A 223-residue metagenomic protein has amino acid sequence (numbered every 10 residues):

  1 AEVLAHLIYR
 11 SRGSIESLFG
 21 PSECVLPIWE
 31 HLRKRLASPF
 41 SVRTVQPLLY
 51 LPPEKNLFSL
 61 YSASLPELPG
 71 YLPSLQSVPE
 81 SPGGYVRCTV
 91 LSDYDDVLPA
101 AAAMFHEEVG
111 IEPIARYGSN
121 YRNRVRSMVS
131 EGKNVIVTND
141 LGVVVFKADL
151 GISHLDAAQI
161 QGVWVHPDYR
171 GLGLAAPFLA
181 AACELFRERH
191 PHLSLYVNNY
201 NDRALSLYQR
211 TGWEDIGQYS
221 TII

Functional and structural regions predicted by a protein language model:
A1-L7, Q161-P167, G171-R187, L205-R210: Conserved acetyl-CoA-binding loop-helix of GNAT-fold acetyltransferases
A1-S81, I222: Acyl-donor-binding surface of acyltransferase catalytic domains
R12-S22, A157, F186-V197: Conserved GNAT acetyl-CoA-binding A-motif
F19-V25, P167, L195-Q209, T221-I223: Conserved beta-strand-loop-alpha-helix junction that forms the acyl-donor binding cleft
L32-F40, C183, Q209-Q218: Conserved acetyl-CoA-binding loop of GNAT-fold acetyltransferases
N56-I114: Short amphipathic alpha-helix that is part of the acyltransferase structural core
R122-R126, S130-A148: Conserved beta-hairpin
I136, V143-I152, D156-W164: Conserved beta-strand in the GNAT
